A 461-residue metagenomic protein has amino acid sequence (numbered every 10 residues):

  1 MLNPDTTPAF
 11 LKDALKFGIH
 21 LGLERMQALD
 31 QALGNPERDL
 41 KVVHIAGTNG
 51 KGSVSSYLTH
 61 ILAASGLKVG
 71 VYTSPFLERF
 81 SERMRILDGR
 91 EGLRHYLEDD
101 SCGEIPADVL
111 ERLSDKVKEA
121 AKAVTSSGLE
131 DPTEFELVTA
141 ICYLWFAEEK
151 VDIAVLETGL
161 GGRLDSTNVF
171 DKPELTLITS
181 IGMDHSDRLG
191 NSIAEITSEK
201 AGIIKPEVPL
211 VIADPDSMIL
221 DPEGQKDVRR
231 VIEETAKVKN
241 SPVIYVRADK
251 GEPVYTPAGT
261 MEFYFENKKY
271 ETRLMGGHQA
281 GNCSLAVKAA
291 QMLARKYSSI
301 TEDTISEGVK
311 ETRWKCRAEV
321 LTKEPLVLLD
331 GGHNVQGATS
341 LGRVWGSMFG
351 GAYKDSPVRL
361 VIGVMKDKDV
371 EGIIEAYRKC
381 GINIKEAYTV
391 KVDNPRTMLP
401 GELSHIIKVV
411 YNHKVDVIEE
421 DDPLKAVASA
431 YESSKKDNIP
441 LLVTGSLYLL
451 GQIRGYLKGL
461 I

Functional and structural regions predicted by a protein language model:
M1-N49, S53-K68, L77-R79, K150 (+2 more regions): N-terminal leader/targeting and accessory segments in enzymes
L23, Q27-Q31, N35-R38, A64-D171 (+2 more regions): ATP-dependent carboxylate-amine ligase catalytic core
A28, Y72-P75, A213-D214, E233-P257 (+7 more regions): Beta-strand->loop->alpha-helix junctions that form or flank phosphate-binding loops in nucleotide-handling enzymes
L58, R163-E174, R454-L457: Short Gly/Thr/Asp-enriched flexible loops that form oxyanion-binding sites at enzyme active sites
V124-T125, E149-T158, P173-Y270, C283-D303: Acidic, Mg2+-coordinating active-site environments of NTP-dependent enzymes
I153-T158, D165-L177, I181-H185, E195 (+1 more regions): Nucleotide phosphate-binding/pyrophosphate-handling subdomain across enzymes that bind or process nucleotide phosphates
P215-V231, V238-I244, P257-G259, L326-V327 (+1 more regions): C-terminal helical cap/extension that packs against the catalytic core of soluble nucleotide-cofactor enzymes
S446: Active-site-proximal loop/hinge segments that shape catalytic or ion-binding/gating pockets
